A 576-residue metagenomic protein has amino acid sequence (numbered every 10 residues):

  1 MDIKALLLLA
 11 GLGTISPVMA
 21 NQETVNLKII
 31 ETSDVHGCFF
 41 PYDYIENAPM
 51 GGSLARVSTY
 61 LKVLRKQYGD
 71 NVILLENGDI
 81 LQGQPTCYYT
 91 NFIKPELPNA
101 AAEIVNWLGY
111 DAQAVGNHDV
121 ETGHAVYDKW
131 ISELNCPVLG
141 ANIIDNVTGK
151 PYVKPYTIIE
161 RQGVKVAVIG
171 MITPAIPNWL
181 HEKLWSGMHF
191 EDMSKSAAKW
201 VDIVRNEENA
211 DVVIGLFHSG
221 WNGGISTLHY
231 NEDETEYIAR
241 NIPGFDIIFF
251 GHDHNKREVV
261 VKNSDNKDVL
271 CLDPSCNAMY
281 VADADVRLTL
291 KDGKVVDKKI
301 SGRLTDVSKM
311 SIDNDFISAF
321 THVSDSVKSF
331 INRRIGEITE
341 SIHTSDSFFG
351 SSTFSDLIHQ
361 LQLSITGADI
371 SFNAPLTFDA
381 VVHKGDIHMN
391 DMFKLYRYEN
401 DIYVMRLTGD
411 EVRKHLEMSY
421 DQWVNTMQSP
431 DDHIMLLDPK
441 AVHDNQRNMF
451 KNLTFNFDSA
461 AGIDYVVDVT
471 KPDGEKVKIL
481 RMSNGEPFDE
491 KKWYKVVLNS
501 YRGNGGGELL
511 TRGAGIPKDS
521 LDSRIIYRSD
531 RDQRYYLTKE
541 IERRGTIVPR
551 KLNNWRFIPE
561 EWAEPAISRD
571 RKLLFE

Functional and structural regions predicted by a protein language model:
M1-E23: Bacterial Sec-dependent N-terminal signal peptides
G11, G69, T321-H322: Short, flexible coil/linker elements and helix-boundary hinge sites characteristic of intrinsically disordered
N21-K309, F349-L361, S371-N373, R528-S529: Acidic, metal/ion-coordinating pockets
E23-K28, T32, G37-V63, A102 (+4 more regions): Catalytic centers of hydrolytic enzymes
